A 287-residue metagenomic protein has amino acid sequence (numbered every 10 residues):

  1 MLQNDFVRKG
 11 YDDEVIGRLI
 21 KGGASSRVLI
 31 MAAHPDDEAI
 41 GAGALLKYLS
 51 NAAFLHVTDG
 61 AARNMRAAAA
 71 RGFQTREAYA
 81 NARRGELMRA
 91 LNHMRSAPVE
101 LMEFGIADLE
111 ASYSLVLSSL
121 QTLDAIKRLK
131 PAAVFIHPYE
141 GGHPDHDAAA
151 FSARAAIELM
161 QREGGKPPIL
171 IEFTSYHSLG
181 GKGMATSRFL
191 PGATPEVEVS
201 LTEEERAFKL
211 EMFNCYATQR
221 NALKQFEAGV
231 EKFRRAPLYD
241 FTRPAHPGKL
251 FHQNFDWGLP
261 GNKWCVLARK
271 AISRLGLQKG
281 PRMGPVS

Functional and structural regions predicted by a protein language model:
M1-L29, Y48, Q74, H93-P98 (+1 more regions): Metal-dependent de-N-acetylase/amidase catalytic core
G17, G23-A78: ATP-dependent adenylation/pyrophosphate-handling site
A33, A82, P144: Residue-level signal for the nucleotide or nucleotide-sugar donor/cofactor binding architecture
E38, E86, E172: Acidic-residue sensor for enzyme active/binding pockets
L55, E100-F104, I171: General small-molecule cofactor/ligand-binding pocket signal
G60-A62, I106-L109: A short, flexible beta-alpha/helix-coil linker loop
A80-M88, A150: Short, surface-exposed alpha-helical segments at coil->helix boundaries
